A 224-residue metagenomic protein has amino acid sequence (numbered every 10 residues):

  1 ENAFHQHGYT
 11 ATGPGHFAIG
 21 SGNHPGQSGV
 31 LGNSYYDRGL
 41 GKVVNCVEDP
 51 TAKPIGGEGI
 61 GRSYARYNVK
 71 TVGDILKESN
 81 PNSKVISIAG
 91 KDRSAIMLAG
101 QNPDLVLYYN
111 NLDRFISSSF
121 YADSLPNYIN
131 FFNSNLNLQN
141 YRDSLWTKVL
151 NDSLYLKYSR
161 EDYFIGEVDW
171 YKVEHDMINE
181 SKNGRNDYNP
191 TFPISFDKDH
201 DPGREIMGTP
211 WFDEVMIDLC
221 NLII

Functional and structural regions predicted by a protein language model:
E1-Q27, N82-I88: Short, structured active-site-proximal loop/turn typified by the sulfatase FGly-forming signature C/S-X-P-X-R
H24, G32-I224: His/Asp/Glu-rich, glycine-adjacent segments that coordinate divalent cations and/or stabilize oxyanion chemistry on
